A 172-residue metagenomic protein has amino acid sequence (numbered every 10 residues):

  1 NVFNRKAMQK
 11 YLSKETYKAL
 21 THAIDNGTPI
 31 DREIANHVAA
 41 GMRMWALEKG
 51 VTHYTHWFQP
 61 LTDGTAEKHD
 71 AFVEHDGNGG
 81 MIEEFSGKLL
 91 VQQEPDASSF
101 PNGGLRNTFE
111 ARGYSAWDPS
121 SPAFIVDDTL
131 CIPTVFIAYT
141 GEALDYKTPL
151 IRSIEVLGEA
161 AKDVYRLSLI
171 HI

Functional and structural regions predicted by a protein language model:
N1-G87, V91-F109: Histidine/acidic residue-rich metal-binding segments in metalloenzymes
F109-S168: Charge-rich interaction surfaces and accessory domains that mediate macromolecular binding and assembly
I170-I172: Conserved small/polar residues in nucleotide/adenosyl-binding loops
